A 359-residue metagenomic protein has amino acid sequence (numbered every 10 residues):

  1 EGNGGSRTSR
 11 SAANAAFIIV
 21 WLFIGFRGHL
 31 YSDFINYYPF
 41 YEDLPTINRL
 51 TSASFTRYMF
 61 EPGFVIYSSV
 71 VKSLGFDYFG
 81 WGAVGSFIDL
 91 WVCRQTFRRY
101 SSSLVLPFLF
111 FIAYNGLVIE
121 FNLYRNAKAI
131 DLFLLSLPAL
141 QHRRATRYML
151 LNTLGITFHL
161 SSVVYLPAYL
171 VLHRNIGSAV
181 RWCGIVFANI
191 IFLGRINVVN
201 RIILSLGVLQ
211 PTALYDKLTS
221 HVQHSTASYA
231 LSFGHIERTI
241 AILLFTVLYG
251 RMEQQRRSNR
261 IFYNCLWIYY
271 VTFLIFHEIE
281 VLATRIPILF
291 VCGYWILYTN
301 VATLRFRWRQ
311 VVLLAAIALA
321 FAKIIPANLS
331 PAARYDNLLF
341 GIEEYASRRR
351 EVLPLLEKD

Functional and structural regions predicted by a protein language model:
R7, R94-Y114: Transmembrane-helix signature of polytopic, membrane-embedded enzymes that assemble or transfer cell-envelope glycans
I35-D43, S54-F76: Short hydrophobic/aromatic helix or loop-helix immediately within or flanking a transmembrane segment in polytopic
I35-Y38, P45, L50, H173-I286 (+1 more regions): Alpha-helical transmembrane segments and terminal signal-anchor/GPI-anchor hydrophobic tails, characterized by long
P62, L74-W91: Loop-to-helix entry region of an early transmembrane alpha helix in multi-pass inner-membrane enzymes
V105-L123, A127-L134, S161: Membrane-embedded helix bundles of polyisoprenyl
G116, R147-V171, Y270, L274: Membrane-interface alpha helices of multi-pass inner-membrane proteins
F133-R147: Membrane-interface transmembrane helices that cradle and orient dolichyl/undecaprenyl
C183-N189, R305-I325: Signature aromatic-anchored transmembrane alpha helix within multi-pass, membrane-resident enzymes that catalyze glycan
